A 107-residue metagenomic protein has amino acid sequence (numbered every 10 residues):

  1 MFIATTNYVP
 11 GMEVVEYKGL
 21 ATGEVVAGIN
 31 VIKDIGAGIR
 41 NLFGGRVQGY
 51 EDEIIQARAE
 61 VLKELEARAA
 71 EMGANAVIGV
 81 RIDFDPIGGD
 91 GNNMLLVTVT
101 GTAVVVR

Functional and structural regions predicted by a protein language model:
M1-K33, E71-N75, P86-R107: N-terminal presequence-like segments and the immediate start of the first folded domain
A21, D34-R81: Short, well-ordered alpha-helical segments
